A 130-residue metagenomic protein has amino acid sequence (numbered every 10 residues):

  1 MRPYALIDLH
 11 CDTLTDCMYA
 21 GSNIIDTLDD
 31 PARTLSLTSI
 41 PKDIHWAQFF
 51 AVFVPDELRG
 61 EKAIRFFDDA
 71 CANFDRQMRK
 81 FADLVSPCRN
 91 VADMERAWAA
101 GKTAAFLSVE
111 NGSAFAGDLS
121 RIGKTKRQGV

Functional and structural regions predicted by a protein language model:
M1-V130: N-terminal hydrophobic targeting/anchoring segments and the immediately downstream early-domain regions of hydrolases
